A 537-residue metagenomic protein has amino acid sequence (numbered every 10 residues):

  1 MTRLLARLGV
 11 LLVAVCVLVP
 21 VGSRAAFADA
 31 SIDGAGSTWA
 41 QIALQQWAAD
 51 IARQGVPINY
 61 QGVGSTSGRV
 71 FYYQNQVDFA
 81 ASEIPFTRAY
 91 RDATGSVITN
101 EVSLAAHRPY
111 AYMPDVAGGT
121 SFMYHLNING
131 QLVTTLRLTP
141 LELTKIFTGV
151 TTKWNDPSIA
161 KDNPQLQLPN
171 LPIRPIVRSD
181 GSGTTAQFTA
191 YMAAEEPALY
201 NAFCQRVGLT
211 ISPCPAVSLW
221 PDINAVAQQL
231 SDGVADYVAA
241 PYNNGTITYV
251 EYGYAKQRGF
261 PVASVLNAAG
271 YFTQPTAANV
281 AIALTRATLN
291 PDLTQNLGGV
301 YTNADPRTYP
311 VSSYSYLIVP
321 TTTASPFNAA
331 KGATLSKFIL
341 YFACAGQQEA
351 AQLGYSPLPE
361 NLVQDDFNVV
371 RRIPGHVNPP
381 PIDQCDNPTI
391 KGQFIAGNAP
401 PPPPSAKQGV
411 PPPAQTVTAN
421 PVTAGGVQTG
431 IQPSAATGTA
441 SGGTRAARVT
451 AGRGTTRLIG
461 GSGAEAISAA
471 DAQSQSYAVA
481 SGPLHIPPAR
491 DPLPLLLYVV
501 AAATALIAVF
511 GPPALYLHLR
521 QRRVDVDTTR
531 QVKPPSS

Functional and structural regions predicted by a protein language model:
M1-A28, A503-L515: Secretory targeting and sorting signals
M1-L5, T528-S537: Actinobacteria-biased recognition of intrinsically disordered, low-complexity terminal regions
L5-V13, V19, I459, A480 (+2 more regions): Compositionally biased amphipathic helical and low-complexity segments enriched in hydrophobic
A26-P494, Y498-R520, Q531-S537: Flexible loop/hinge segments at secondary-structure junctions
